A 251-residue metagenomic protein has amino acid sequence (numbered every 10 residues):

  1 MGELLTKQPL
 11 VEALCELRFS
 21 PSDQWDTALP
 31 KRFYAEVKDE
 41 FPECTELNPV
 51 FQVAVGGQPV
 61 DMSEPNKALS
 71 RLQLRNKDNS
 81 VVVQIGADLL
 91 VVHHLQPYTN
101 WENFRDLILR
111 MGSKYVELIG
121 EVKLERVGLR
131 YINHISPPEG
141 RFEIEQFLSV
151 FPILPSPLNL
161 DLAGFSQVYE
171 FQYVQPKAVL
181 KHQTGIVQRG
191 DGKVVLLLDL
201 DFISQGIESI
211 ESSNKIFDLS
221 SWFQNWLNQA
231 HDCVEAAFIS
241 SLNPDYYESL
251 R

Functional and structural regions predicted by a protein language model:
M1, L69-D78, V82, H93 (+2 more regions): Aromatic/basic-lined ligand-recognition segments that form π-stacking hydrophobic pockets flanked by Lys/Arg to engage
M1-I85, V91: N-terminal low-complexity, intrinsically disordered segments
P9, A13-C15, E170-Q172, D245-Y246: Macromolecular interaction modules
L17-P21, H94-Q96, L200-G206: Short beta-strand-to-loop capping motifs
E36, E40, L107-L118, A230-C233 (+2 more regions): Conserved short hydrophobic interaction patches
V55-Q58, V127-H134, I239-R251: Short, highly charged C-terminal tails/helix-capping segments
V83-I132: Aromatic- and glycine-enriched beta-alpha-beta binding-site module
V195-R251: Long, compositionally biased interface segments
